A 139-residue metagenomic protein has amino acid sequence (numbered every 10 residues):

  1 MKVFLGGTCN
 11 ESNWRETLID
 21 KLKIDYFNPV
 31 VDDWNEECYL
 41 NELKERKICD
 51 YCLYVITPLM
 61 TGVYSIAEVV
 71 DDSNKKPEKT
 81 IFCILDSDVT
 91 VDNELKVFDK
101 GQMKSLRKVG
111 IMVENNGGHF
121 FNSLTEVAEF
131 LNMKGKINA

Functional and structural regions predicted by a protein language model:
M1-A139: Conserved catalytic or regulatory cores that recognize and/or transform ribose-phosphate-containing ligands
